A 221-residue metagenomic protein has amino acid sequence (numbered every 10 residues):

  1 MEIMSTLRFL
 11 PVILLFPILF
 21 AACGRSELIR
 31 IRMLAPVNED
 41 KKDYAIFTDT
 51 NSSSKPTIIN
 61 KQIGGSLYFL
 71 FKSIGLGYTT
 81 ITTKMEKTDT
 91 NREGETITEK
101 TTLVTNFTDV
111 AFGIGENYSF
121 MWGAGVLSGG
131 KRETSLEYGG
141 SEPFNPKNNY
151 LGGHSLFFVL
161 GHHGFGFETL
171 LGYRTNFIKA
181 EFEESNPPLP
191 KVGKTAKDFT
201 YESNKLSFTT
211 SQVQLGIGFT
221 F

Functional and structural regions predicted by a protein language model:
M1-L28: Cleavable N-terminal export/targeting peptides
A22-T90, G218-T220: Short glycine/proline- and aromatic-enriched beta-strand/turn motifs that initiate or cap beta-hairpins
S26-L28, H162-G164, S207-F221: Outer-membrane beta-barrel "beta-signal"
A35, G64-F167, F208-T210: Gram-negative (and chloroplast) outer-membrane scaffold detector with strong preference for beta-barrel transmembrane
P36-D40, Y173-N186: Short, solvent-exposed beta-strand-terminating loops
S53-I59, E99-L103, N204: N-terminal export/targeting and maturation segments
R92-G94, Y138-E142, E183-E202: Solvent-exposed loop segments that connect transmembrane elements
A124, G172-N176, S211: Alpha-helical transmembrane segments and immediately adjacent membrane-interfacial amphipathic helices
